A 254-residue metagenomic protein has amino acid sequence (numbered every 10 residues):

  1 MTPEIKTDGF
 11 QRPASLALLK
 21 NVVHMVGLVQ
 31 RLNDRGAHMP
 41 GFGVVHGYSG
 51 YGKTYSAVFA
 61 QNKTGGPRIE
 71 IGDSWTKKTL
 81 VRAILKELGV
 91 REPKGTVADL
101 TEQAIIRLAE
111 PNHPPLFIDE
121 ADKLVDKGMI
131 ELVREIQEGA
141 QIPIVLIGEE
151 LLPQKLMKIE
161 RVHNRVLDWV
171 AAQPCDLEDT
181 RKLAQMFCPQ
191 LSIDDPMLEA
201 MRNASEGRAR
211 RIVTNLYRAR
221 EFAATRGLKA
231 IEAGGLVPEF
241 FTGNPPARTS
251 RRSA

Functional and structural regions predicted by a protein language model:
M1-H24, G50-V58, R161, E178 (+1 more regions): C-terminal alpha-helical "lid" subdomain
K20-A37: Pre-Walker A adenine-sensing motif
G36-V58: Walker A/P-loop nucleotide-binding motif
F42-S49, I136-E160: Sensor-1/coupling segment of RecA-like P-loop NTPase cores
F42-V44, G66-P67, H113-P115, V145: Residue-level preference for the first positions of well-ordered beta-strands
G65-G66, M157-P174: A short helix-turn-beta junction within AAA+ P-loop NTPase domains corresponding to the substrate/partner-engaging
P67-L88: AAA+/P-loop NTPase substrate/partner-engagement loops
T76, R82, E92-I118, D122-E138 (+6 more regions): Mid-core helix/loop region of P-loop NTP-binding domains shared across ATPases and GTPases
